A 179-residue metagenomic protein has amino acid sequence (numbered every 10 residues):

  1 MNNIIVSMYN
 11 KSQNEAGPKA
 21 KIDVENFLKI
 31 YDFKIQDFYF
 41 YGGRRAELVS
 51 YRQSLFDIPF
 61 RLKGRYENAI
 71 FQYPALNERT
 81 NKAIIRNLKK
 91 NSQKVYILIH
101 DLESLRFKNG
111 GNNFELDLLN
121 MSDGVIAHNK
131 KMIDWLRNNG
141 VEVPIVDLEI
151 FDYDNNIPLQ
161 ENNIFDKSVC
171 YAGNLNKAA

Functional and structural regions predicted by a protein language model:
M1-A83, K89-N91: N-terminal pre-catalytic "stem/leader" segment of glycosyltransferase-like enzymes
P59-K63, R86-N91, K108-V125: Membrane-proximal helix-turn-helix segments that form the acceptor-binding/catalytic region of lipid-linked
E67-I70, K94, G124, S168: Structural motif
Y73, D101, N129-K131: Helix N-cap/beta->alpha junction signal
L76, V95-G110: A short, histidine- and acid-enriched strand-loop-helix "catalytic/donor-clamping" loop that lines the nucleotide-sugar
E103, K131-I133, N176: Alpha-helix capping/helix-boundary segments
D123-R137, V141-L159: Donor nucleotide-sugar binding/catalytic pocket of nucleotide-sugar-dependent glycosyltransferases
E161-A179: Conserved catalytic-core segment of nucleotide-activated headgroup transferases in glycan assembly
